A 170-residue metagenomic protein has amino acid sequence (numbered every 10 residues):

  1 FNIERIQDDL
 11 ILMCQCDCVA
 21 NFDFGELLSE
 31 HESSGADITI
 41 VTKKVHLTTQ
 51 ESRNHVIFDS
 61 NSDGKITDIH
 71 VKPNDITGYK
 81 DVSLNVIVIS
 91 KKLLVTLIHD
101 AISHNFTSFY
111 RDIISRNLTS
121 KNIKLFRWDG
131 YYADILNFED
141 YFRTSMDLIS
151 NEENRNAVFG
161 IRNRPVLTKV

Functional and structural regions predicted by a protein language model:
F1: Glycine/alanine-rich phosphate-binding loops at beta-alpha junctions
E4-R5, E32: Residue-level signal for alpha-helix termini/capping positions
I11: Short aromatic/hydrophobic "clamp" motif used to bind/position activated sugar donors
C14-Q15: Active-site acidic Asp-centered loop
N21-K92, T96: Conserved core of the sugar-phosphate nucleotidyltransferase
K92-V170: Left-handed beta-helix
